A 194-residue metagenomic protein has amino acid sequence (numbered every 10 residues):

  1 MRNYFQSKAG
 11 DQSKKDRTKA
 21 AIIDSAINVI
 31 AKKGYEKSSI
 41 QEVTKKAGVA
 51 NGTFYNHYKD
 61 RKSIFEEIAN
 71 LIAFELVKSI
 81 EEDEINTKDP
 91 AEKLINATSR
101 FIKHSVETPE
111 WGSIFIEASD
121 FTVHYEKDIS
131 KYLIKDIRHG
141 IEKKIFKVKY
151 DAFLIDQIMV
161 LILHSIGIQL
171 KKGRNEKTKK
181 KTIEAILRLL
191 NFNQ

Functional and structural regions predicted by a protein language model:
M1-F5, N86, K103, K135-K143 (+2 more regions): C-terminal peripheral helix-coil segments that are non-catalytic and often amphipathic
M1-R17: N-terminal intrinsically disordered/low-complexity leader segments
T18, R61, I68, I72 (+6 more regions): Hydrophobic/aromatic residues within well-ordered alpha-helical segments
A21, V29-S63, E67: Helix-turn-helix
S39, E110-I116, V148-Y150: Short, hydrophobic secondary-structure boundary micro-motifs
E67, K78-E107, I155-I158, K180: Hydrophobic alpha-helical connector segments
F74-V77, N96, S119-I145, A152-Q157: Amphipathic alpha-helical packing segments from all-alpha helical-bundle domains
N96-V123, I168: Amphipathic alpha-helical segments used for helix-helix packing
